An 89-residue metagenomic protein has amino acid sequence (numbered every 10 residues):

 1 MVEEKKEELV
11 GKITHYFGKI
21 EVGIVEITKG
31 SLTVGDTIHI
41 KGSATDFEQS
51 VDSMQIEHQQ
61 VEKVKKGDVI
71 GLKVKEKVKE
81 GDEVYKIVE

Functional and structural regions predicted by a protein language model:
V2-L32, D36-E89: Beta-strand/loop-dominated core regions that host nucleotide or nucleotide-derived cofactor-binding catalytic loops
